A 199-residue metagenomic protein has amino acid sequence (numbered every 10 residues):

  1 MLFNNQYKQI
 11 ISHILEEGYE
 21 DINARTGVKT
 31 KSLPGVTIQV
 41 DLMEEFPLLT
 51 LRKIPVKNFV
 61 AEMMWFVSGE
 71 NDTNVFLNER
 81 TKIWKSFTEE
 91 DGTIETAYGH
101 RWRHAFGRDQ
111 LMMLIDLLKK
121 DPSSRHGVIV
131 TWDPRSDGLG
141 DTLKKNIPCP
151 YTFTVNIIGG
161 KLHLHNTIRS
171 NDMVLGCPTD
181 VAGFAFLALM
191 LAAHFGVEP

Functional and structural regions predicted by a protein language model:
M1-P199: Terminal, non-catalytic protein-protein interaction segments that mediate quaternary/complex assembly
